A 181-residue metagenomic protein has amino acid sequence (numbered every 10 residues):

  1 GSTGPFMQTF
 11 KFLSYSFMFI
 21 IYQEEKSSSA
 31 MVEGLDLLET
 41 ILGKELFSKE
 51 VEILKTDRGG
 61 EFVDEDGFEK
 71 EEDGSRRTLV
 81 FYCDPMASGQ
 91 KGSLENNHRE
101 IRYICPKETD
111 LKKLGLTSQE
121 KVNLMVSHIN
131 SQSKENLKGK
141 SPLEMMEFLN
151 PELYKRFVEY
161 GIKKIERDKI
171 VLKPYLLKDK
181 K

Functional and structural regions predicted by a protein language model:
G1-F19: An active-site-proximal beta-strand-loop segment
T3, I20-E45: Active-site beta-loop-alpha junctions of metal-dependent nucleic acid enzymes, especially the RNase H-like/DDE
L13, E24-K26, R58-G59, P85: An acidic- and aromatic-residue-enriched active-site/binding cleft used to recognize and process polar
L35, E45-D64, D84-M86: Acidic/histidine-rich, metal-coordinating catalytic segments
K49-E50, R76-T78: Loop/turn elements at helix/coil->beta-strand transitions in domains of secreted/extracellular proteins
D66-F68: Short amphipathic alpha-helical segments
K70-E71, R77-K180: Charged alpha-helix within mobile-element recombinases
